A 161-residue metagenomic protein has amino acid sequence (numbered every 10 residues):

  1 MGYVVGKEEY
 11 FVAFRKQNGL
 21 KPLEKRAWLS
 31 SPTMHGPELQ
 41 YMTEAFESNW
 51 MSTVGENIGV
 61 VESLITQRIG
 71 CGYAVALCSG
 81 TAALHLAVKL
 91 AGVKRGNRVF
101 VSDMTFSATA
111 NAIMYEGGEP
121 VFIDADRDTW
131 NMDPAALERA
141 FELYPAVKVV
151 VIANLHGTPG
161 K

Functional and structural regions predicted by a protein language model:
M1-M51: N-terminal "arm"/small-domain region of PLP-dependent enzymes with the aminotransferase-like
S31-P32, D103, L155: Conserved donor-binding loops in enzymes that form glycosidic bonds
Y41, V60, L64, L86 (+2 more regions): Alpha-helical elements of Rossmann-like donor-binding domains used by nucleotide-donor carbohydrate transfer enzymes
M51-R98, A112-E116, F122-D124: Phosphate-binding glycine-rich loop
M104, G118, A125-R127: Active-site loop/turn elements of alpha/beta-hydrolase fold enzymes, especially the short glycine-/histidine-rich
T105-A110: Conserved coil-to-alpha-helix start sites within the AMP-binding
D128-K161: Active-site phosphate-binding strand-loop segment of PLP-dependent enzymes
